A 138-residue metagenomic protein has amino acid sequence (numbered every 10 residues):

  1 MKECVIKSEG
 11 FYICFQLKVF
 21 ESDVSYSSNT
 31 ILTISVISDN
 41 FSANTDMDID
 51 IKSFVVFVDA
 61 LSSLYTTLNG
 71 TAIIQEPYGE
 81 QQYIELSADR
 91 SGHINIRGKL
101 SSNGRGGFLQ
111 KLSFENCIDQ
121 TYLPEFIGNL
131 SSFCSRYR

Functional and structural regions predicted by a protein language model:
M1-Y26, T30-S38, A43-M47, S135-R138: Charged, alpha-helix-forming regions
K7-E9, Q16-F20, S35-I37, D50 (+4 more regions): A structural detector for beta-sheet-dominated domains
F11, D39-A43, E80, G92 (+1 more regions): Short acidic/polar mixed-charge low-complexity motifs
V24-I31, Q82-G106: Intrinsic, low-complexity N-terminal interaction/targeting segments
T33-N69: Short, well-structured hydrophobic secondary-structure segments
A43-M47, Q82, Q110-F114: Short beta-strand segments
V58-G92: Short, internal acidic amphipathic alpha-helical interface segments that mediate docking to partner proteins
N103-R138: Mixed-charge, glycine-accented linear interaction segment located at domain edges/termini
